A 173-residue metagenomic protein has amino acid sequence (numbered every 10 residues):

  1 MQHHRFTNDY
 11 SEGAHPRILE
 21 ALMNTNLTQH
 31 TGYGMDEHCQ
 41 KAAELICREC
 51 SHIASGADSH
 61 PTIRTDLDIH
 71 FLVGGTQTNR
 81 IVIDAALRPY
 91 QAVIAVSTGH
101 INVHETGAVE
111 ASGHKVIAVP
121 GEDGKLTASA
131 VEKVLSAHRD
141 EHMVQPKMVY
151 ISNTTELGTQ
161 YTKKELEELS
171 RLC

Functional and structural regions predicted by a protein language model:
M1-L22: N-terminal amphipathic/basic leader segments beginning at the initiator methionine
F6, A128-C173: Active-site phosphate-binding strand-loop segment of PLP-dependent enzymes
S11, G75-Q77, G99-H100, T154-E156: Short glycine-rich anion-binding loops that position phosphate/pyrophosphate groups of nucleotides and phosphorylated
H15-G75, T98-N102, A108: Conserved N-terminal alpha-helix of the aminotransferase class I/II PLP-enzyme fold
T31-G32, I117-D123, S152-Q160: Flexible, glycine/proline-enriched loop segments at strand-loop-helix junctions that form or flank small-ligand binding
C47-R48, P61-I63, A85-A86, E110-A111 (+2 more regions): Solvent-exposed alpha-helices and their adjacent loops that cap or buttress functional pockets in soluble metabolic
H52-S55, D66-L87, A118-G124: Conserved core of the PLP fold type I
L87-K147: PLP-dependent aminotransferase-like
